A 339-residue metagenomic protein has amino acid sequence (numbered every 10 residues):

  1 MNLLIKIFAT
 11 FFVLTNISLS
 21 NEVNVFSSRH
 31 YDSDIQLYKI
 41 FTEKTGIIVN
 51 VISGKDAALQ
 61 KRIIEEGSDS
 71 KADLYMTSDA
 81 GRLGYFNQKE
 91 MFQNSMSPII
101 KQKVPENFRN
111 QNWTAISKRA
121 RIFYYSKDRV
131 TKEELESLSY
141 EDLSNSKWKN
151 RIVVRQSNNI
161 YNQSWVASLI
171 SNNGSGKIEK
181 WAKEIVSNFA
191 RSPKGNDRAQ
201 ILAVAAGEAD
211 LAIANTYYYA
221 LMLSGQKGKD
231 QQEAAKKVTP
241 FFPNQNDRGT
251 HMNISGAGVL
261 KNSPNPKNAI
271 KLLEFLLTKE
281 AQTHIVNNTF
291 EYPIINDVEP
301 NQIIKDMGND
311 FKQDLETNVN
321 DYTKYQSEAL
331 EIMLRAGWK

Functional and structural regions predicted by a protein language model:
N21-Y85, K339: Early extracytoplasmic/lumenal segment of secretory-pathway proteins
F26-R29, W113, Y125-K127, K132-E133 (+3 more regions): Short beta-strand->loop
S70-Y75, Q93-Y125, E141, R151-V154: A structural signal for short loop-to-beta-strand junctions that line the ligand-binding cleft of periplasmic/secreted
A80-M91, F108-L135, A167, M252-A257: Periplasmic solute-binding protein
F92-I99, N112-T114, E141, K229-H251 (+1 more regions): Short beta-strand->loop
S168, N173-P243: Ligand-binding pocket segment of bilobal, Venus flytrap-like solute-binding proteins
S255-D314: Mature extracytoplasmic/periplasmic domains
P300-K339: Extracellular/periplasmic bilobal clamshell ligand-binding domains
